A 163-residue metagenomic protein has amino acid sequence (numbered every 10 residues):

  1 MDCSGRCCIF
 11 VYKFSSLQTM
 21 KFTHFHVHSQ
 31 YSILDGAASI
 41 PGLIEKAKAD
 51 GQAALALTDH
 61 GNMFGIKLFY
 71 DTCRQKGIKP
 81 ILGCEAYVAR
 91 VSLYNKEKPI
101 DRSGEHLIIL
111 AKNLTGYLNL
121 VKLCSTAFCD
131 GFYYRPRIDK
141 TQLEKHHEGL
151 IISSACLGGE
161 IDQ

Functional and structural regions predicted by a protein language model:
S4, I9-Q163: Phosphodiester-processing cores and adjacent nucleic acid-binding clamps
